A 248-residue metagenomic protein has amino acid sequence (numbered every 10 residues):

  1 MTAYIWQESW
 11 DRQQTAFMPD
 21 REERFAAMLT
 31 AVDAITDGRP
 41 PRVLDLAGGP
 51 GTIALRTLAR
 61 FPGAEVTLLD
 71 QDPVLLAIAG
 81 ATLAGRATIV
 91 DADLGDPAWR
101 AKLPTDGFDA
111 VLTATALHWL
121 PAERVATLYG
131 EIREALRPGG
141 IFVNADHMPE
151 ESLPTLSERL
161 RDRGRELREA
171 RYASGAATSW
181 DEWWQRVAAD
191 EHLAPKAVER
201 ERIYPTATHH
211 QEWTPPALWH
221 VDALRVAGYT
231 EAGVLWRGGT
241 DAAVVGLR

Functional and structural regions predicted by a protein language model:
M1-G38, T52-R56: Conserved class I S-adenosyl-L-methionine
L44, G51-W99: Class I SAM-dependent methyltransferase SAM/SAH-binding core
L112: A conserved beta-strand element that flanks and buttresses the S-adenosyl-L-methionine
T115-W119: Short catalytic micro-motifs in class I SAM-dependent methyltransferases
A126-P138: A short glycine-rich, Lys/Arg-flanked "PGG" loop and its adjoining helix->strand segment in the class I
V143-Y172, A176-S179: Conserved class I S-adenosyl-L-methionine
E212-A227: Short alpha-helix
A227-R248: Core SAM-dependent methyltransferase catalytic element
